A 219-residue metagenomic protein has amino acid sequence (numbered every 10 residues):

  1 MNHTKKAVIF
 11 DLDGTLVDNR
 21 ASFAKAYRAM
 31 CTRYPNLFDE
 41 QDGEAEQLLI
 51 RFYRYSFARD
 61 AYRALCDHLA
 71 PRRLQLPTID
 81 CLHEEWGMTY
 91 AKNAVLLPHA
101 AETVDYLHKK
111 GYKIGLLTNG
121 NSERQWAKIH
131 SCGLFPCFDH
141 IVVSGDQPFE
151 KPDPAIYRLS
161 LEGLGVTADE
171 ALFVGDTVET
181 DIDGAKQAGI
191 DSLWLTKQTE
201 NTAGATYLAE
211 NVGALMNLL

Functional and structural regions predicted by a protein language model:
M1-V8, A21, P77, A101 (+4 more regions): Asp-based, Mg2+/Mn2+-dependent phosphohydrolase catalytic module
N2-P98: N-terminal helical cap/lid subdomain that shapes the substrate entry/recognition surface in HAD-like hydrolases
V17, G115-L116: Short catalytic-loop micro-motif centered on adjacent basic/acidic residues
E46-I50, G87-Y90, K110-G111, I141-V143 (+1 more regions): A short, structure-level motif marking secondary-structure boundaries and short turns
F52, N93, G115, D146-Q147: A generic secondary-structure micro-motif detector that highlights 1-2 residue hydrophobic/ambivalent hotspots embedded
M88-I114: Short, acidic loop-to-helix structural element flanking the phosphoryl-transfer center in phosphate-processing enzymes
